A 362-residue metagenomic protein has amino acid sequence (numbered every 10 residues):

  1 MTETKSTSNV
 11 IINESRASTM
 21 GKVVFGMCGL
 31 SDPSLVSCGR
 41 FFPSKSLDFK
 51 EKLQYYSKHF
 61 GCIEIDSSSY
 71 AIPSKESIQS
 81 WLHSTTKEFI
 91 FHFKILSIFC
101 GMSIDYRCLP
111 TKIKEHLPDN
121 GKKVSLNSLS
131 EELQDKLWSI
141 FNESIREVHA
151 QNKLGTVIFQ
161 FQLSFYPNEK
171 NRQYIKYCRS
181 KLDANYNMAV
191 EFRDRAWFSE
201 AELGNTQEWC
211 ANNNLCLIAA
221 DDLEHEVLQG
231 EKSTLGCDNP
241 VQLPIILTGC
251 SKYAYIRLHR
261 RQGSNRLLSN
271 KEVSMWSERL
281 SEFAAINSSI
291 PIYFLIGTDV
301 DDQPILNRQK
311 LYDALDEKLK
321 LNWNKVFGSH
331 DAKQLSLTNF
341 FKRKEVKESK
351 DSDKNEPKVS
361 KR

Functional and structural regions predicted by a protein language model:
T2-R362: Residues lining hydrophobic/aromatic ligand-binding pockets adjacent to catalytic sites
